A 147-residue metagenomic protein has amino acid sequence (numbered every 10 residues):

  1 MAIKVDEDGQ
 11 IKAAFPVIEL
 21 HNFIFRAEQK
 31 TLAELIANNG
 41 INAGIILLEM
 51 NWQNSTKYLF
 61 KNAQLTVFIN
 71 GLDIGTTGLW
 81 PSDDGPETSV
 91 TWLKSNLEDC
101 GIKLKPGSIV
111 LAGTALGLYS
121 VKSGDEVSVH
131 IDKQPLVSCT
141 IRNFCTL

Functional and structural regions predicted by a protein language model:
M1-G85, V90, L136-T140: Catalytic-core "active-site belt" of small-molecule-metabolizing enzymes, emphasizing His/Asp/Glu-rich regions
S95-L97, A112-A115: Short alpha-helix capping/helix-loop boundary micro-motifs
A115-Y119, K133-L136: Short, charged beta-turn/beta-strand-edge "cap" motif at the junction between a beta-strand and an adjacent loop
V129-C145: Short, basic/aromatic-enriched C-terminal tail that caps enzymatic domains
